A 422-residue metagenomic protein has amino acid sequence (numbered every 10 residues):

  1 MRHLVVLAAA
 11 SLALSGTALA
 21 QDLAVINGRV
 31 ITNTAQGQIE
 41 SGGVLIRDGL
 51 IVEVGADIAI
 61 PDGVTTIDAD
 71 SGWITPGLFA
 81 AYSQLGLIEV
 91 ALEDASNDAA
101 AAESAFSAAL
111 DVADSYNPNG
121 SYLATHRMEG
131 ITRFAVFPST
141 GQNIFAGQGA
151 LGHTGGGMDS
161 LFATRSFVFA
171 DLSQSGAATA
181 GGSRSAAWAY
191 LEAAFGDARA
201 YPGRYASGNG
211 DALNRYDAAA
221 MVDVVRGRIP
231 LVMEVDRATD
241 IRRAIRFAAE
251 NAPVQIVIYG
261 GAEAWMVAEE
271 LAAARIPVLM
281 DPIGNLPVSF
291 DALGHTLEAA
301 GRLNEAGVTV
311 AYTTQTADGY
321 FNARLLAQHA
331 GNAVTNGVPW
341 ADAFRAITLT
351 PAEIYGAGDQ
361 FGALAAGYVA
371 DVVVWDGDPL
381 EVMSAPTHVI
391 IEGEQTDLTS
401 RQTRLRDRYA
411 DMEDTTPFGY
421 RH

Functional and structural regions predicted by a protein language model:
V6-S15: Bacterial N-terminal signal peptides
G16-A20: Sec/Tat signal peptide C-region and signal peptidase I cleavage site
L23-V25, I60-A113, M128: Replace "His-x-His-based motif
G28, T32-T34, I39-G42, A365-Y409: C-terminal cap of metal-dependent C-N hydrolases
V30, A35-T75: Histidine-rich, glycine-flanked metal-binding segment
V90-A91, N97-A101, A108-A109, P230 (+4 more regions): His/Asp/Glu-enriched, well-ordered alpha-helical/loop segment that forms or immediately abuts the divalent-metal
Y122, R127-Q255, A385: Polyanionic/metal-chelating signatures
A248-Q255, A272-L279, G307-T309: Glycine-enriched alpha-helix->loop->beta-strand junction motifs that scaffold or abut catalytic
